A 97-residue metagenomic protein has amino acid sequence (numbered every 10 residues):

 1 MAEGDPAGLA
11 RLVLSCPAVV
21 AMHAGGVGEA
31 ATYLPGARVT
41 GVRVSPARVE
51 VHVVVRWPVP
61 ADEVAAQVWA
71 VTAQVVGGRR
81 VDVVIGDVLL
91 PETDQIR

Functional and structural regions predicted by a protein language model:
M1, V53-W57: Short beta-strand-to-loop capping motifs
M1-R11, D87-R97: Actinobacteria-biased recognition of intrinsically disordered, low-complexity terminal regions
C16: Acidic-histidine catalytic/liganding microenvironments
V20-E29, R79-I85: Short beta-strand elements
M22-H52: Short edge beta-strands and adjacent turn/loop segments
Y33, P46, D62-V68, E92-R97: Conserved N-terminal glycine/acidic-rich loop preference
P58-R79: Short, non-transmembrane amphipathic alpha-helical segments
Q74-D94: A short amphipathic beta-strand at an alpha->beta junction
